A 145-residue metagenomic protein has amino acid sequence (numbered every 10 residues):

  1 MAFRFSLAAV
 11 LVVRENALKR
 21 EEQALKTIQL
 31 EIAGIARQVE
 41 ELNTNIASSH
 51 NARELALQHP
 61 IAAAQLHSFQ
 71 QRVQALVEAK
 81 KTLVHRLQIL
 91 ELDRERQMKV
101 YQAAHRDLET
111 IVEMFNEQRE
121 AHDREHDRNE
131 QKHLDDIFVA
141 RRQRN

Functional and structural regions predicted by a protein language model:
M1-N145: Charge-rich amphipathic alpha-helical interaction elements
